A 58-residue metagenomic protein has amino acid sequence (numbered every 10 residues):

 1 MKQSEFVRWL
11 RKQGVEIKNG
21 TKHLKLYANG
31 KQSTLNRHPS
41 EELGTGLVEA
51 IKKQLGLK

Functional and structural regions predicted by a protein language model:
M1-K58: Basic nucleic-acid-binding interfaces
